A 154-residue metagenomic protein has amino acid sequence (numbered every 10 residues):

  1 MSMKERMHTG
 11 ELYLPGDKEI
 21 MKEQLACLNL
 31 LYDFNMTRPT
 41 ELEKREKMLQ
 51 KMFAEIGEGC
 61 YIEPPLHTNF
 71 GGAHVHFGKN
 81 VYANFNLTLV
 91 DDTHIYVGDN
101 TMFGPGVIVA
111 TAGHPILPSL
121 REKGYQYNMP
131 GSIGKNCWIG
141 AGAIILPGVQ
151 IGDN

Functional and structural regions predicted by a protein language model:
M1-G59: Terminal amphipathic alpha-helical/low-complexity segments used for targeting or macromolecular assembly
P65-I151: Flexible, glycine/small-residue-enriched loop-and-beta-strand segment within the central core of proteins
